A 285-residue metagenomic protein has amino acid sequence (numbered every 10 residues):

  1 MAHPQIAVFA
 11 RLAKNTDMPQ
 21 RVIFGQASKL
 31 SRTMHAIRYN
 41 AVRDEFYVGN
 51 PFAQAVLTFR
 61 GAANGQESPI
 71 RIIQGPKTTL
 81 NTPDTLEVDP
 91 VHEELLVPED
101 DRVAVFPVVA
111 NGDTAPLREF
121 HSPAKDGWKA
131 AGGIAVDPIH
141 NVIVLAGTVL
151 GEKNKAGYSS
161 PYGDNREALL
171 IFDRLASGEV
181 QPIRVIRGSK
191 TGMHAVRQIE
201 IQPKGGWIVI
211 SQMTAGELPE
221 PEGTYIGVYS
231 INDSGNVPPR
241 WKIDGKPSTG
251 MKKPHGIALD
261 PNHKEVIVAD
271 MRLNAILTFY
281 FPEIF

Functional and structural regions predicted by a protein language model:
M1, V48, V97, L145-A146 (+2 more regions): Residue position within the beta-strands of beta-propeller blades
A2-H3, A53-A55, R102-V103, L150-N154 (+2 more regions): Short glycine/acidic-enriched loop and turn motifs that connect beta-strands
H3, R43, P51-A53, H92 (+6 more regions): Surface-exposed loop/turn positions within WD40 beta-propeller blades
F9-T16, F59-Q66, V105-D113, I171-E179 (+2 more regions): Short loop/turn segments immediately following beta-strands, especially the blade-tip and inter-blade linker loops
D17-G25, E67-G75, T114-S122, V180-G188 (+1 more regions): Beta-propeller fold detector
Q26-R43, P76-E94, P123-H140, V149-G151 (+3 more regions): Beta-rich, blade/repeat-based domains predominating in secreted/periplasmic proteins but also intracellular
L145-R166, S211-T224: Short, conserved, GDST-rich strand-edge loop motifs in beta-rich repeat architectures
H255-F285: Blade-level signature of beta-propeller repeat domains, shared across WD40, Kelch, NHL, RCC1 and BNR/Asp-box propellers
